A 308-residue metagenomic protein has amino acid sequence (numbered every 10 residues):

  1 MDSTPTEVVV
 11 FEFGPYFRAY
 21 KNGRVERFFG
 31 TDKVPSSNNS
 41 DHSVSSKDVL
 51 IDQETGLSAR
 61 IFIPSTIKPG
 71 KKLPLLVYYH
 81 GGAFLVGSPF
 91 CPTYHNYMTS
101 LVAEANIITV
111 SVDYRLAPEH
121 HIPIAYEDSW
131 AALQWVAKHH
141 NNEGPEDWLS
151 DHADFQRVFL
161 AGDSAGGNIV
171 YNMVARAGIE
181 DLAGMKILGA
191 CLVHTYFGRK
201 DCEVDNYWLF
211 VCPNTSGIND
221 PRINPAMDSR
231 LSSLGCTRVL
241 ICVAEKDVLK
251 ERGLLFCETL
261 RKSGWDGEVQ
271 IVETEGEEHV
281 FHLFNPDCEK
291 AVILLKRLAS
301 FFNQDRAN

Functional and structural regions predicted by a protein language model:
D2-N308: Alpha/beta-hydrolase superfamily serine-hydrolase fold, recognizing
